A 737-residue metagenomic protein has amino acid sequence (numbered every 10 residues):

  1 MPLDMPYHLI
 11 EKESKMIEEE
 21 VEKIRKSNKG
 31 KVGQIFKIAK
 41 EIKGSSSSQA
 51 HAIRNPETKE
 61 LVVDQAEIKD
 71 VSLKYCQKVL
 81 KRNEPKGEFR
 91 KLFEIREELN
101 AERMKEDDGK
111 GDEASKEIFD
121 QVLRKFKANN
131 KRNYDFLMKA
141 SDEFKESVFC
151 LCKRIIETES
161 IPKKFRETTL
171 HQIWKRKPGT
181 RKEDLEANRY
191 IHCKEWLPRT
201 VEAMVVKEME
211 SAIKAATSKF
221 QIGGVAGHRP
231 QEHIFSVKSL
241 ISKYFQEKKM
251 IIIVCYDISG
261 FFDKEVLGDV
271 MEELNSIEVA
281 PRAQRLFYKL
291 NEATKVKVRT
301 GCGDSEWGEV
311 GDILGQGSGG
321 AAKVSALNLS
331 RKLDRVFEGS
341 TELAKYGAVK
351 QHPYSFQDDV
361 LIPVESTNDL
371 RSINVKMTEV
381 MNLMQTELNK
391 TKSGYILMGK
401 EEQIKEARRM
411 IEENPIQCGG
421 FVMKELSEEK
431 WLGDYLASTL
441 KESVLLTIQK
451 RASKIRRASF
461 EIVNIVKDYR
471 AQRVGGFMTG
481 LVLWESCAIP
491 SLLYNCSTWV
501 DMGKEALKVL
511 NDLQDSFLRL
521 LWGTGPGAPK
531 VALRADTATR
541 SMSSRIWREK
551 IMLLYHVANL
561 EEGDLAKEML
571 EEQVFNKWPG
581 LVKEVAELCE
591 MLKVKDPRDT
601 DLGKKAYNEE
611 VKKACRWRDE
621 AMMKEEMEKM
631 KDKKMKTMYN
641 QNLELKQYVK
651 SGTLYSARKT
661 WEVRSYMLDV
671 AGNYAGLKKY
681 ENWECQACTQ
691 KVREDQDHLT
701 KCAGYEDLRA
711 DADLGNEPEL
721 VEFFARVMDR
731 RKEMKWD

Functional and structural regions predicted by a protein language model:
M1-A114, E572-P579, E587-M591: Basic/polar low-complexity segments
I95, C302, I373, E387-S427: Short, conserved micro-motifs composed of acidic
G111-N328, K332: Conserved pre-catalytic core of RNA-dependent polymerases
E167-L170, Q221-I222, I251-F261, I313-A322 (+6 more regions): Catalytic palm active-site di-aspartate
A226, F356-D358, K392-E401, E428-M569: Non-catalytic, peripheral interaction segments enriched in hydrophobic/basic residues
V509, L513, R519-R664: Acidic catalytic cores of enzymes that act on phosphate-bearing nucleotides/polynucleotides
M630-D737: Family-specific functional microsites
